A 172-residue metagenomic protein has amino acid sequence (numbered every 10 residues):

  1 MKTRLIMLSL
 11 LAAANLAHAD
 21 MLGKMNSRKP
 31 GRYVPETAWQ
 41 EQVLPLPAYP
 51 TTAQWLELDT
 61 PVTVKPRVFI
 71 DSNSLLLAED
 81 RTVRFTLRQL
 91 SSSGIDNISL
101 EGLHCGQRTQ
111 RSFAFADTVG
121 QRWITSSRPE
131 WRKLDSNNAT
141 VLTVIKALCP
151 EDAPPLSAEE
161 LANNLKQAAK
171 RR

Functional and structural regions predicted by a protein language model:
K2-L8: Sec-dependent signal peptide recognition, specifically the positively charged N-region followed immediately by
L10-A12: Short, linear, compositionally biased motifs with a strong N-terminal bias
A14-L16: N-terminal signal peptide c-region/cleavage motif recognized by signal peptidases
D20-R172: N-terminal secretory-pathway/extracellular module detecting exported/lumenal segments and adjacent signal-anchor/first
